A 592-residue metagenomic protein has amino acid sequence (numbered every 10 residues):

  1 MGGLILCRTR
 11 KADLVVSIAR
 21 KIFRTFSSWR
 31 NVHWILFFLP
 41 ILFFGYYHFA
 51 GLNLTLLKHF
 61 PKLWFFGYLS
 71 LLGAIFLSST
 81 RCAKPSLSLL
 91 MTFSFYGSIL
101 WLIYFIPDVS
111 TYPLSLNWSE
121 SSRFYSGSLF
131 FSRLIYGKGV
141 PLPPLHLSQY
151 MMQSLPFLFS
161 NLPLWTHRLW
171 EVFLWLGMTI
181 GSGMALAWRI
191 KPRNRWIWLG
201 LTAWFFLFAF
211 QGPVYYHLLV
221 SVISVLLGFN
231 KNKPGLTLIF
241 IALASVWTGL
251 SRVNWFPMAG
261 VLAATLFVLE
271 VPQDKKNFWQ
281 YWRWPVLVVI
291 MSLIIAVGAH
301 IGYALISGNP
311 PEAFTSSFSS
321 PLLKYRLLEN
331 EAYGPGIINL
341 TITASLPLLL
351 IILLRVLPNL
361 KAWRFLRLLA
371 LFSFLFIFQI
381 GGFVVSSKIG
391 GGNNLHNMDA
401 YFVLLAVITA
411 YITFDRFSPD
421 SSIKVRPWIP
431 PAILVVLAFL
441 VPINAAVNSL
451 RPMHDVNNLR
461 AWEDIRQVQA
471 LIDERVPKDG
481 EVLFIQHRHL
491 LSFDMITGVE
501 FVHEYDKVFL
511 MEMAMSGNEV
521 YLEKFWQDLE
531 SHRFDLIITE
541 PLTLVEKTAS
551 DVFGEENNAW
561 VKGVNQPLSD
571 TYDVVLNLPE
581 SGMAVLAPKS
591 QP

Functional and structural regions predicted by a protein language model:
M1, C7, V16, V289-I290 (+1 more regions): Signature aromatic-anchored transmembrane alpha helix within multi-pass, membrane-resident enzymes that catalyze glycan
M1, L42-H48, W101-S154, L162-L176 (+4 more regions): Transmembrane catalytic cores of multi-pass membrane glycosyltransferases and polysaccharide-assembly enzymes
M1-F105: Start-transfer (signal-anchor) and selected internal transmembrane alpha helices of multi-pass inner/ER membrane
F26-F37, P85-F93, V140-P143, R189-L199 (+5 more regions): Membrane-interfacial loop-to-transmembrane alpha-helix junctions, especially the N-terminal start
L71-F76, M178-L186, V220-N232, L243 (+4 more regions): Transmembrane alpha-helical segments
L169-G200: Transmembrane-helix motifs of polytopic, lipid-linked glycan transferases
G302-G308, V441, A445-P592: Extracytoplasmic
G390-R426: Hydrophobic/aromatic-rich transmembrane helices and adjacent perimembrane loops
